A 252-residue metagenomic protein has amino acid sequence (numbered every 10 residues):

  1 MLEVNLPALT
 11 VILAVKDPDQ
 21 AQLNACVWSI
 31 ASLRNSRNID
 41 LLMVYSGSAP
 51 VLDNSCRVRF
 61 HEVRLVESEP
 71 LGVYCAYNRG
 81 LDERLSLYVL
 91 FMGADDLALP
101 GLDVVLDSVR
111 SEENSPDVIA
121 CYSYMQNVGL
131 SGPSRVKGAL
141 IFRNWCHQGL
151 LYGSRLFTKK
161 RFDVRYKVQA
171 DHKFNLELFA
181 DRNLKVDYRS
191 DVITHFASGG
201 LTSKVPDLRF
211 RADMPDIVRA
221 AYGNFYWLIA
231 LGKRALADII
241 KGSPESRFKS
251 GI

Functional and structural regions predicted by a protein language model:
A8-T10, D40, K173: Cell-envelope/extracellular polymer assembly enzymes that use nucleotide-activated donors
L13, G132-R209, D213-M214: Conserved nucleotide-sugar donor-binding catalytic segment
P18-L33: Short, well-formed alpha-helical segments that are part of the catalytic scaffolds of diverse glycosyltransferases
V27, R37-S48, V66-S68: Short beta-strand/loop segment that forms part of the nucleotide-sugar
M43-N54, G93-D96: A conserved acidic beta->alpha catalytic loop
E67-R84: Glycine-rich, basic loop-to-helix element that forms the pyrophosphate-binding segment of sugar-nucleotide handling
V89: Short aromatic/hydrophobic "clamp" motif used to bind/position activated sugar donors
L97-S131: Conserved donor NDP-sugar-binding/catalytic core segment of glycosyltransferases
